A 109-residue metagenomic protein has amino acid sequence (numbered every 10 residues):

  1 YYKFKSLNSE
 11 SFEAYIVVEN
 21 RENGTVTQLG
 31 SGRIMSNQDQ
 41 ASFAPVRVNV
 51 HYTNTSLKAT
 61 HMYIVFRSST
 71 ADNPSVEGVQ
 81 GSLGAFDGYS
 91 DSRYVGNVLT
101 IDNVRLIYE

Functional and structural regions predicted by a protein language model:
Y2, S11-V18, G32: Mobile, glycine-rich extracellular loop/lid and propeptide segments that shape or gate substrate/ligand access
Y2-F4, V18-N20, Y52, F66-T70 (+1 more regions): Short beta-strand segments enriched in hydrophobic/aromatic residues within well-folded beta-rich domains
K3-S11, E22-G24, N73: Extended, low-complexity, turn-rich repeat/linker tracts enriched in Gly/Pro/Ser/Thr and Asp/Glu that occur
K5-L7, H51-N54, D91-R93: Exposed beta-sheet edge/beta-hairpin loop segments within beta-rich domains
F12, Q28-G30, T100: Extracellular and select intracellular beta-sandwich modules with Ser/Thr-enriched, small-residue motifs on
A14, V46, M62, I101-D102: Hydrophobic residues positioned within well-ordered beta-strands of beta-sheet architectures
N23-G78: Extracellular carbohydrate recognition and processing domains and analogous Trp-centered ligand-binding platforms
T70-Y108: Extracellular carbohydrate recognition
